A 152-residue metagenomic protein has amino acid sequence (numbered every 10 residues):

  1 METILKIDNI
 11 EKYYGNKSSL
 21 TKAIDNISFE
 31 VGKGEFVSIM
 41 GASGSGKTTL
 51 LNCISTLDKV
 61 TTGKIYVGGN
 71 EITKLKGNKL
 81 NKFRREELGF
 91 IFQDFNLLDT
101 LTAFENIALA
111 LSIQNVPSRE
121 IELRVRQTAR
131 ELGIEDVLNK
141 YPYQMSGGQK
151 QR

Functional and structural regions predicted by a protein language model:
E2-R152: ABC family nucleotide-binding domain
